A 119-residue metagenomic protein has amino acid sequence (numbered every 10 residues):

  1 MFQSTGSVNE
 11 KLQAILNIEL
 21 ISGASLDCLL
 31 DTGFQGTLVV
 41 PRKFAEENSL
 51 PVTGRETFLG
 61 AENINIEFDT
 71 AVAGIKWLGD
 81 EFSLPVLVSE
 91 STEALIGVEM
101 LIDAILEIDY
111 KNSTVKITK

Functional and structural regions predicted by a protein language model:
M1-K119: Pepsin/retropepsin-fold aspartyl endopeptidases
